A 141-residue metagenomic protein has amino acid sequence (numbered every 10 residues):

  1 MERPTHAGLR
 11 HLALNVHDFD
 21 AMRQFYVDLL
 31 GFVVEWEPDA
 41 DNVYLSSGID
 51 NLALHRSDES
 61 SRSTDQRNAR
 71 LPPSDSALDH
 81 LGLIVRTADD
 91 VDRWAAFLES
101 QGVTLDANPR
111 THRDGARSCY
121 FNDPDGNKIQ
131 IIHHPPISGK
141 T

Functional and structural regions predicted by a protein language model:
M1-R10, V16-W36, S47-T104, N122-T141: Glyoxalase I/VOC metalloenzyme domain signal
H11, R117-S118: Alpha-helical scaffold segments that form or flank carboxylate-/histidine-based iron centers
D39-D41, H112-R117: Short acidic/glycine-enriched loop/turn segments that link adjacent beta-strands
N42-S46: Minor-groove-contacting beta-hairpin "wing" of winged helix-turn-helix DNA-binding domains
A107-N108: A short beta-strand motif characteristic of beta-propeller blades
